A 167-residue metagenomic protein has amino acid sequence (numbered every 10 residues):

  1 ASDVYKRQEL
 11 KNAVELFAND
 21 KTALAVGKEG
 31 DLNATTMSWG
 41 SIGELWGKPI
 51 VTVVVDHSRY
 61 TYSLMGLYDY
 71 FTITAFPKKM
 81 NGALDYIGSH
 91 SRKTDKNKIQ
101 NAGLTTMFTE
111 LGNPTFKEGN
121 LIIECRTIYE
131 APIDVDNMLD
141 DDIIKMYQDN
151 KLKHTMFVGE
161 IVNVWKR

Functional and structural regions predicted by a protein language model:
A1-Y5: Short, small-residue-biased leader/transition segments that mark boundaries at the very start of proteins
L16-K28, F71-T74: A short, Trp-centered hydrophobic/proline-enriched beta-strand micro-motif
G30-S38, I123-C125, G159: Short beta-strand/strand-turn micro-motif
D31, T35-S89, T94-I99: A short mixed-secondary-structure module that forms the rim of ligand-binding clefts
G40-I42, N113, E130-A131, V164: Residue-level recognition of beta-strand microenvironments
K98-M107: Short, structured beta-strand/loop micro-motifs enriched in basic residues and often containing a Trp
T109-G119, I144-N150: Exposed beta-sheet edge/beta-hairpin loop segments within beta-rich domains
T127-R167: Flexible glycine-rich active-site/ligand-binding loops centered on an Asp-His dyad
